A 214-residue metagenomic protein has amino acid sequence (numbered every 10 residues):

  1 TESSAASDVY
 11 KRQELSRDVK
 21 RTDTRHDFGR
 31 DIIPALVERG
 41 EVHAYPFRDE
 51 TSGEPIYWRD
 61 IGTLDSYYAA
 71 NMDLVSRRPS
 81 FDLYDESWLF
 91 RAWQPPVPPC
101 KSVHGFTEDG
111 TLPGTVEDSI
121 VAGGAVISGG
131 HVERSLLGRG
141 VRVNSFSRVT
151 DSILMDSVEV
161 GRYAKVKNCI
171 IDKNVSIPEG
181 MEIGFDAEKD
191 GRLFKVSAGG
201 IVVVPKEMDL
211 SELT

Functional and structural regions predicted by a protein language model:
T1-Q13: Single conserved hydrophobic/aromatic residue that forms the stacking wall/gate of nucleotide- or nucleobase-binding
S16-T214: Left-handed beta-helix
